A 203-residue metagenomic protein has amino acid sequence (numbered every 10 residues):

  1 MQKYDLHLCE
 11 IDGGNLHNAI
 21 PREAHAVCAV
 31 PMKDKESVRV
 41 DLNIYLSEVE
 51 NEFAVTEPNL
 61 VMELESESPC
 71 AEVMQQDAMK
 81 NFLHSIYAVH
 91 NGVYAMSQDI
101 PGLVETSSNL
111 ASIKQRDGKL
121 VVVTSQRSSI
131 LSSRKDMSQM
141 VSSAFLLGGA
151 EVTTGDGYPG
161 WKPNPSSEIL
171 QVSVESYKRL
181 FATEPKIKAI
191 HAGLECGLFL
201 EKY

Functional and structural regions predicted by a protein language model:
M1-R127: Midchain, well-structured core segments that form catalytic/ion-binding scaffolds
M1-Y4, S37, D41-E52, M140-G148 (+3 more regions): Generic non-transmembrane alpha-helical segments
E23-H25, R127, Q139-V141, I169 (+1 more regions): General N-terminal targeting signals
E63-N109, K114-D117, L131-D136, L146 (+1 more regions): An extended, acidic, His-containing surface patch that forms the Zn2+-binding/catalytic region of metallohydrolases
